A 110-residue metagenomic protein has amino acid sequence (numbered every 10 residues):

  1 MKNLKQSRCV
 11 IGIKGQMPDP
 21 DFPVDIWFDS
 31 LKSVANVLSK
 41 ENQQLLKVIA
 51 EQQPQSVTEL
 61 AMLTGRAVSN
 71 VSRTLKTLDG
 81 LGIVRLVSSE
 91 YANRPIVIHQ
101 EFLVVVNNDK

Functional and structural regions predicted by a protein language model:
M1-Q16: General nucleic-acid-binding
M17-Q44: Short alpha-helical segments that sit at the start of domains
K32-E41, S56, L86-K110: Short, cationic-aromatic polyanion-contact patches
A50-S56: Short capping segments at the starts of secondary-structure elements
E59-G65, L78: A short acidic, leucine-rich amphipathic alpha-helix
G82: Glycine-centered, phosphate/nucleic-acid-interacting loop/turn motifs that mediate DNA/RNA or nucleotide
